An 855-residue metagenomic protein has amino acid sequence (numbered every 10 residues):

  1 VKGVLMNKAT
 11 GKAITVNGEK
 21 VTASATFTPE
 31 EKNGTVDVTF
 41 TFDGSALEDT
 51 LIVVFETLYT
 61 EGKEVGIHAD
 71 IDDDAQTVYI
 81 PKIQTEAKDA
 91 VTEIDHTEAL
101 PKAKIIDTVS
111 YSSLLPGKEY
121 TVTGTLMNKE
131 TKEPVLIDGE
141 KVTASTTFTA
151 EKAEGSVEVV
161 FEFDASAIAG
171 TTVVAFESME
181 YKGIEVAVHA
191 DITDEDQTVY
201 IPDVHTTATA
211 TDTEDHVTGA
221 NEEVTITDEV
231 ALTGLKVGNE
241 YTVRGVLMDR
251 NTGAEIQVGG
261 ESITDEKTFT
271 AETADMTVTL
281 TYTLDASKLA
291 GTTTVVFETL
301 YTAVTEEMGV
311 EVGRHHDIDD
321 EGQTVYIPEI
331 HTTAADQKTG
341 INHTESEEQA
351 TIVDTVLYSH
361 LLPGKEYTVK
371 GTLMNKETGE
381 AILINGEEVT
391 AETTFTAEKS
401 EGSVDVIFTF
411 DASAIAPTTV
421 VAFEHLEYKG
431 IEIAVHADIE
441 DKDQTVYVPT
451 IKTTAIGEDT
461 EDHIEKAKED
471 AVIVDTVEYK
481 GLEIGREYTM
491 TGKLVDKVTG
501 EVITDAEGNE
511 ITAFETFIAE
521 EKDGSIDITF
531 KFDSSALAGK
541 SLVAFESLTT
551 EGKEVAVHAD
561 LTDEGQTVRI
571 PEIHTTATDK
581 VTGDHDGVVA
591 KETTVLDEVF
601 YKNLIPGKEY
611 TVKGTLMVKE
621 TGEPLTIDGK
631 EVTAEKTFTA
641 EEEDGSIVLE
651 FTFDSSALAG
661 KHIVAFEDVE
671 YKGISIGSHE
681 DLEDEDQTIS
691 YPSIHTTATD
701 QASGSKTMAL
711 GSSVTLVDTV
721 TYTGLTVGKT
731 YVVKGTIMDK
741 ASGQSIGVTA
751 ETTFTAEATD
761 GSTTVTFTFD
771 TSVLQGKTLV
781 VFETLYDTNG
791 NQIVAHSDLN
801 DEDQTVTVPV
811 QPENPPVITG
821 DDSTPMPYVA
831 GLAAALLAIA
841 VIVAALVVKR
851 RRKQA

Functional and structural regions predicted by a protein language model:
V1-Q84, L100-E229, T233-A254, V258-I263 (+22 more regions): Thr-biased low-complexity repeat/linker tracts and other Thr-enriched repetitive architectures
F769-T771: Amphipathic alpha-helical hairpins
Q792: Acidic, glycine-anchored loop motifs typical of Ca2+
T807-S823: C-terminal low-complexity, Ser/Thr- and acidic/Pro-rich disordered "stalk" regions positioned immediately N-terminal
D821-A835: Juxtamembrane/start-of-transmembrane alpha-helix segments at the extracytoplasmic/lumenal side of membrane anchors
A838-A855: C-terminal membrane-anchoring or membrane-association module
